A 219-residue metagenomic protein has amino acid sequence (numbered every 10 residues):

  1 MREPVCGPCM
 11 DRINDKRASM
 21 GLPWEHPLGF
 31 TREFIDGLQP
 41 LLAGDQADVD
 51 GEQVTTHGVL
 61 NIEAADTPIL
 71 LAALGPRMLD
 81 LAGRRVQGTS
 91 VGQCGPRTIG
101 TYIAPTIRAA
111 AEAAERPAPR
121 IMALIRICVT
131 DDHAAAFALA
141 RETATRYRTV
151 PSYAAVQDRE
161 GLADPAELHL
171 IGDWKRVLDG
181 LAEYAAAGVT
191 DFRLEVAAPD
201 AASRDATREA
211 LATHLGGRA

Functional and structural regions predicted by a protein language model:
M1-A219: Active-site-adjacent structural elements that line small-molecule/cofactor binding pockets in enzymes
